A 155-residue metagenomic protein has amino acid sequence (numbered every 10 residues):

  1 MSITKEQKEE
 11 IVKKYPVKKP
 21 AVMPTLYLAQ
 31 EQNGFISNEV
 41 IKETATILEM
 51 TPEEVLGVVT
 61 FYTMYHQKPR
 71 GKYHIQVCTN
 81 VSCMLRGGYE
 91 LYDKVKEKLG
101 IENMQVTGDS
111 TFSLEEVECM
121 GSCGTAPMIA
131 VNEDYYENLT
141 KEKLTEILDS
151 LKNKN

Functional and structural regions predicted by a protein language model:
M1-N155: Signature of N-terminal electron-transfer/Fe-S-associated modules in redox systems
